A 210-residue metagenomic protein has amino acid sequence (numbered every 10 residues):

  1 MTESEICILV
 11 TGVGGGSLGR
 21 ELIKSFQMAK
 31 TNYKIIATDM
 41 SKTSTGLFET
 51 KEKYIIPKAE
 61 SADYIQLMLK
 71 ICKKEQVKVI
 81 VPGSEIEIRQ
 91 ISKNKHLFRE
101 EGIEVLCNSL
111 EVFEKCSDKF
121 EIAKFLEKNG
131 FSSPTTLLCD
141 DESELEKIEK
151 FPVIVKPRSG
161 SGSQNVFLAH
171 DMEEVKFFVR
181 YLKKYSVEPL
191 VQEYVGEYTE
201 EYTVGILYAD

Functional and structural regions predicted by a protein language model:
M1-L106: ATP-binding N-terminal substructure of ATP-dependent carboxylate-amine bond-forming enzymes
Q76, G102, E149-K150, S186: Residue-level detector of structured alpha->beta connecting loops
E111-S132, C139-E144, I148-E149: Glycine-/Pro-rich loop/turn segments that contact NAD(P) or position catalytic residues in Rossmann-like domains
S133-L138, V153-V179, E201-T203: Glycine-rich phosphate-binding loop of ATP-grasp-fold ATP-dependent ligases
H170-D210: Phosphate-binding site of ATP-dependent enzymes
